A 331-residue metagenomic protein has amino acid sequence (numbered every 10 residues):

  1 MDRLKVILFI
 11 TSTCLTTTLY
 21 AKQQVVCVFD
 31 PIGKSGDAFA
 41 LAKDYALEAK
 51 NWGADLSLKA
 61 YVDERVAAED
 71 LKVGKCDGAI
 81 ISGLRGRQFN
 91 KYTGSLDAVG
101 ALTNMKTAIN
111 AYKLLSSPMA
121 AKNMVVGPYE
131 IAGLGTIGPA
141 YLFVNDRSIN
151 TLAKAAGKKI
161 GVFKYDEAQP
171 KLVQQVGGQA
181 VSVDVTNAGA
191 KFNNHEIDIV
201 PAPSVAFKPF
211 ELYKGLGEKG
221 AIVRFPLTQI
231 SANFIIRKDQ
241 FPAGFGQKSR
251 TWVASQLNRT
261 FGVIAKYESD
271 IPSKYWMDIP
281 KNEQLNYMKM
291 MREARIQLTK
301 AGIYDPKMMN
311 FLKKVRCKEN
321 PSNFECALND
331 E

Functional and structural regions predicted by a protein language model:
M1-I7: Bacterial N-terminal signal peptides that target proteins for export
I7-T16: Bacterial N-terminal signal peptides
T17-A21: Sec/Tat signal peptide C-region and signal peptidase I cleavage site
K22-W52, E130-N194: Bilobed "Venus flytrap"/periplasmic-binding protein-like clamshell domains and structurally analogous long
V26-T107: Extracytoplasmic small-molecule ligand-binding "clamshell" domains of the periplasmic binding protein/Venus flytrap
L71-I81, K159, Q179, N194-A202: Alpha-to-beta junction loops
K72, S82-V176, L212, P226-D330: Contiguous mixed-secondary-structure segments that line small-molecule binding/active-site clefts of soluble domains
G83-T93, G189-N194, I199-F225: A ligand-binding cleft/hinge motif common to bilobed small-molecule-binding domains
